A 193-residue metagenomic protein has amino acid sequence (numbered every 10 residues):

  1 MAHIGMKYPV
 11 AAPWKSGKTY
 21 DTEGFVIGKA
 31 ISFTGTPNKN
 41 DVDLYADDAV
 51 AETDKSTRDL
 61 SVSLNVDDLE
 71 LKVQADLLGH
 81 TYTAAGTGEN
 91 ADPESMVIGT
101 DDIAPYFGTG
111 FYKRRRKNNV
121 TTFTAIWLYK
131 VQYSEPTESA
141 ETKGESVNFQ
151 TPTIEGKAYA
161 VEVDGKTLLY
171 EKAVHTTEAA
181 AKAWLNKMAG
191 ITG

Functional and structural regions predicted by a protein language model:
M1-L77, Q132-N148: Solvent-exposed edge beta-strands and adjacent loop segments that serve as assembly or binding interfaces
I4, S16, E23, I27 (+6 more regions): Feature targets compositionally biased, intrinsically disordered low-complexity regions with long contiguous runs
D21-I27, F123-K130, Y170-K172: Short amphipathic beta-strand/extended segments with alternating polar/hydrophobic composition
T22, N119-V120, K187: Short linear motifs in intrinsically disordered/low-complexity regions
A46, E52-T53, K72-Q74, I103-G108 (+2 more regions): Noncatalytic linker/hinge segments flanking ATPase motor cores
D59-I126: Structured, beta-strand-rich domain cores that present glycine/charged loop surfaces used to bind extended ligands
V131-G193: Mixed-charge, glycine-accented linear interaction segment located at domain edges/termini
